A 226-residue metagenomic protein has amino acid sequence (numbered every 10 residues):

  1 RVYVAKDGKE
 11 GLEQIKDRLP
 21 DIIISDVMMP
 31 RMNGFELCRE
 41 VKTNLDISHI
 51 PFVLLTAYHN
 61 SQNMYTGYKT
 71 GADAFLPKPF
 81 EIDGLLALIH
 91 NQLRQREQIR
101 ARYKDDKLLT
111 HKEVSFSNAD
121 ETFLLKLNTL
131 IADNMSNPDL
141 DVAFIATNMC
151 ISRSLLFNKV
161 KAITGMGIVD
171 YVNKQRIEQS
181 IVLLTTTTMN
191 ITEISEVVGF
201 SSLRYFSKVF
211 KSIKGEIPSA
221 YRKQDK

Functional and structural regions predicted by a protein language model:
R1-K6, Q14: Short hydrophobic/Thr-rich beta-strand motif most characteristic of the beta2 strand and flanking loop of CheY-like
R18-I24: Active-site beta3 strand of CheY-like receiver
M29: Receiver (REC) domain active-site loop signature in two-component systems and cognate sites in sensor histidine kinases
F80-I89: C-terminal output helix
A162-S201, K223-K226: Terminal helix-turn-helix DNA-binding modules in bacterial transcription factors
